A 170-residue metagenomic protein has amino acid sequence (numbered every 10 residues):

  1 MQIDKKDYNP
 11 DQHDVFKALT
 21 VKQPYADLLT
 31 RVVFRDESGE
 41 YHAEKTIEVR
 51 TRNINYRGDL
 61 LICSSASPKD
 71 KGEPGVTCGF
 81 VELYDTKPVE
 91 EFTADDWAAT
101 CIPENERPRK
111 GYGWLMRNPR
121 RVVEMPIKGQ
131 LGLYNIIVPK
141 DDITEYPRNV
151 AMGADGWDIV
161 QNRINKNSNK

Functional and structural regions predicted by a protein language model:
Q2-K170: Structured alpha/beta reader/binder surfaces that contact nucleic acids or chromatin modification marks
